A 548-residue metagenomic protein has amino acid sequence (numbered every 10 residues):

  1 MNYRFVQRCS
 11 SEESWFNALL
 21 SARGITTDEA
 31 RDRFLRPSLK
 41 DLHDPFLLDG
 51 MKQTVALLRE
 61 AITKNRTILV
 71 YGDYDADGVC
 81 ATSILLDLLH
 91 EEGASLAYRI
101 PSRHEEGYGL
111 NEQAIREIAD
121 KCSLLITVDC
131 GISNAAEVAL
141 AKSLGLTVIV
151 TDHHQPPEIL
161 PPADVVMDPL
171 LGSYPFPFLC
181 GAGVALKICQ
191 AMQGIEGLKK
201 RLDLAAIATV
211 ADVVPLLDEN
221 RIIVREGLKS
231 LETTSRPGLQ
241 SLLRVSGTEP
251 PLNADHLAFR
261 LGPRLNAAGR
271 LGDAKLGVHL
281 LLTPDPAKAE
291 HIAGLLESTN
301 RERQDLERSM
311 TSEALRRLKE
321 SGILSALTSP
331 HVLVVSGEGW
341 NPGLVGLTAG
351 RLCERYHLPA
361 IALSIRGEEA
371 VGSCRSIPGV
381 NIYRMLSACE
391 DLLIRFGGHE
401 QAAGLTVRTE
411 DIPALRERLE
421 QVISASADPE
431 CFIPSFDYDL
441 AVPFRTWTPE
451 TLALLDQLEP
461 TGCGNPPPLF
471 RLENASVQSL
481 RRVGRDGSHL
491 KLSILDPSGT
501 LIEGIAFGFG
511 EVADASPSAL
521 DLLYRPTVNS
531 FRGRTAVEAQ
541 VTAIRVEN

Functional and structural regions predicted by a protein language model:
M1: Interfaces and regulatory segments of ATP-dependent nucleotide/adenylate/phosphodiester-chemistry enzymes
Q7-S123, L144-G145, P162, Q193-D411 (+2 more regions): Hydrophobic helix-and-loop "lid/oligomerization" segment in the mid-to-C-terminal part of catalytic domains
L20, I126, N266, L455 (+1 more regions): A residue-level signal for conserved active-site and pocket-lining positions in enzyme catalytic cores
E60, K64-R66, P286-I292, S298-V335 (+1 more regions): Mid-to-C-terminal polyanion-binding domains and interfaces
R116-E117, S123-A182, L186-A191, K200 (+1 more regions): Active-site cavity-forming subdomains of large catalytic enzyme subunits
A136-L140, L333, T348, E450: A short acidic, amphipathic alpha-helical/loop segment
H153-H154, N341, H399, H489: Histidine-centered active-site/metal-ligand motif
G183, G346, G350, L522: Short alpha-helical basic/polar micro-motif
